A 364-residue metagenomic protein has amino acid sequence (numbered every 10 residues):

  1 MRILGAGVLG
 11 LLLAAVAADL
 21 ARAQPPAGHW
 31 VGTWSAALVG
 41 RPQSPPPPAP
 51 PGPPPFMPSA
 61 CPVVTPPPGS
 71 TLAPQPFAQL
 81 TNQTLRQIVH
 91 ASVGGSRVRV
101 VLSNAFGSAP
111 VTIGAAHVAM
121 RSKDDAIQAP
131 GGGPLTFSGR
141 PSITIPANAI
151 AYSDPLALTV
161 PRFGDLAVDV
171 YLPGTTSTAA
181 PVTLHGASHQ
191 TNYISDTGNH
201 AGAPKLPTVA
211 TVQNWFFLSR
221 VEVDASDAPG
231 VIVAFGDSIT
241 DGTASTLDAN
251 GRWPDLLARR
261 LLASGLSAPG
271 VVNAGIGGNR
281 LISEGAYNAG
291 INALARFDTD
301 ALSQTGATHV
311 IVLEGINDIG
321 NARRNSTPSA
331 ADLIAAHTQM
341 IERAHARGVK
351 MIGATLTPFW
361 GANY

Functional and structural regions predicted by a protein language model:
M1-V8: Bacterial N-terminal signal peptides that target proteins for export
L12-A14, A18-F235, D241-D248, L266: N-terminal secretory targeting modules
W34, N82, D248, D255 (+3 more regions): Alpha-helical cap/lid subdomain in secreted, periplasmic, or secretory-pathway luminal O-acyl-processing enzymes
F106, G174-T175, S238-G242, I276-L281 (+2 more regions): Solvent-exposed loop/turn segments at secondary-structure junctions within structured extracellular/periplasmic domains
A119, G277, L313: Conserved residues at the C-terminal ends of beta-strands
V231-I232, G270, H309: Beta-sheet entry/capping signal
F235-G236, A354: Short hydrophobic segments within beta-strands
L266-E284: Short connector loops at secondary-structure junctions
